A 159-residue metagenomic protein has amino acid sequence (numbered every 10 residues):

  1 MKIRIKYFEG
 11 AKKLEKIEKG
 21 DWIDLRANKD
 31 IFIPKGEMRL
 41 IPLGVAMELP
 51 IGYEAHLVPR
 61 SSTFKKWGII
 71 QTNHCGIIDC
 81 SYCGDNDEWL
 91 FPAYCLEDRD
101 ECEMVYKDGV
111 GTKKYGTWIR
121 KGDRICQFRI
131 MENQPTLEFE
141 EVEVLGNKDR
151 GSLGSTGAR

Functional and structural regions predicted by a protein language model:
M1-R159: DUTPase catalytic domain/fold
